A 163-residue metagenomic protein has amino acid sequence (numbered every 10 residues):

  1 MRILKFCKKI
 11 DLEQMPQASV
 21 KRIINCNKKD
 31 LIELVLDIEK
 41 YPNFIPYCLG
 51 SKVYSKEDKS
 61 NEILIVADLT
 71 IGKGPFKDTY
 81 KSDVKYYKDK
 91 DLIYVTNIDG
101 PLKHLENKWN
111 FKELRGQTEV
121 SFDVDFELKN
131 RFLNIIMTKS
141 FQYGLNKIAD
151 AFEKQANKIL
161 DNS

Functional and structural regions predicted by a protein language model:
M1-E62: Hydrophobic ligand-binding cavity/cleft-lining segments
R2, P42-N43, G50, S55-E57 (+2 more regions): Hydrophobic-ligand binding "helix-grip"
I3-C7, P75, L133-I135: Short, aromatic- and cysteine-enriched interfacial helices/patches that mediate contacts at lipid membranes
P16-V20, I65, Y80, L105: Structural detector for hydrophobic anchor residues on beta-strands
L31-V35, Y41, A67, V84 (+2 more regions): Hydrophobic pocket/interface hotspot
D37, I71, T96-D99, K112 (+3 more regions): Low-complexity, acidic/polar, glycine-enriched regions of mature
D37-K40, F76, G116, M137 (+3 more regions): Amphipathic alpha-helical protein-protein interaction surfaces
L128-S163: A conserved amphipathic terminal alpha-helix motif
